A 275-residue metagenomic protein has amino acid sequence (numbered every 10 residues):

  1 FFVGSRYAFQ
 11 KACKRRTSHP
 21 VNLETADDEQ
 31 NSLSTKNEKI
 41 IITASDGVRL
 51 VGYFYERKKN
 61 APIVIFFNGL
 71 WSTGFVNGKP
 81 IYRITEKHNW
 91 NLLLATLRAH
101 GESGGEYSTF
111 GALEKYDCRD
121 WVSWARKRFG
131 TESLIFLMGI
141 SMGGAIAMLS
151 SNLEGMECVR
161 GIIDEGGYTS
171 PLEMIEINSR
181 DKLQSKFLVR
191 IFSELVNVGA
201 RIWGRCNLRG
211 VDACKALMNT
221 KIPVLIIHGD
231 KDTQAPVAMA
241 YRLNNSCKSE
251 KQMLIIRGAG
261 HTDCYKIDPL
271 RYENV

Functional and structural regions predicted by a protein language model:
F1-I42: An N-terminal hydrophobic leader/cap segment in hydrolases
L70-I84: The serine-hydrolase catalytic nucleophile loop
T85-G104: Conserved alpha/beta-hydrolase
S108-F129: Alpha/beta-hydrolase active-site loop
L149-N207, K215: Hydrolase active-site cap/lid region
N219-K221, I226-H228, D232: Short beta-strand/loop motif that positions the catalytic acidic residue of the alpha/beta-hydrolase fold
N244-T262: Catalytic histidine neighborhood in serine/cysteine hydrolases with alpha/beta-hydrolase-type architecture
A259-E273: Catalytic histidine-centered segment of alpha/beta-hydrolase-like enzymes
